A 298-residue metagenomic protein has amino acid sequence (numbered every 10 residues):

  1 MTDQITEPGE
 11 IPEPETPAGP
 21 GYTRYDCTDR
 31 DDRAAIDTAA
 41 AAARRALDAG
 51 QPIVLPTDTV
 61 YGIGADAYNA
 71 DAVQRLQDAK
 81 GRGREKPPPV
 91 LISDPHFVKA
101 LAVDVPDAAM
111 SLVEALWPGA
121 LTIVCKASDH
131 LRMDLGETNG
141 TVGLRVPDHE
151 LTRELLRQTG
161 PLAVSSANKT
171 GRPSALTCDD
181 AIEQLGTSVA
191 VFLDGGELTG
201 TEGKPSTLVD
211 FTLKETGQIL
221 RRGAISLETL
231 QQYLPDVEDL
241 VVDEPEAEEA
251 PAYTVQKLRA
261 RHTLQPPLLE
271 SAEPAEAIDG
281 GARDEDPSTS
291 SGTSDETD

Functional and structural regions predicted by a protein language model:
T2-D298: Active-site-adjacent structural elements in enzyme catalytic cores
